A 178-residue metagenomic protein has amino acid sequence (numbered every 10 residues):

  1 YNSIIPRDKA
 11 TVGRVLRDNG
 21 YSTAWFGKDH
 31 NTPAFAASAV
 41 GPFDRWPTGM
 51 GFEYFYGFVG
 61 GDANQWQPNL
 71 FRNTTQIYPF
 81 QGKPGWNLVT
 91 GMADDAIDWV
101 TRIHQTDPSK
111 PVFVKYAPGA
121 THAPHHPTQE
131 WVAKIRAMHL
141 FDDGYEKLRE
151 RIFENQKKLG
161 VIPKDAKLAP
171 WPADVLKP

Functional and structural regions predicted by a protein language model:
Y1-P178: Formylglycine-dependent sulfatase
